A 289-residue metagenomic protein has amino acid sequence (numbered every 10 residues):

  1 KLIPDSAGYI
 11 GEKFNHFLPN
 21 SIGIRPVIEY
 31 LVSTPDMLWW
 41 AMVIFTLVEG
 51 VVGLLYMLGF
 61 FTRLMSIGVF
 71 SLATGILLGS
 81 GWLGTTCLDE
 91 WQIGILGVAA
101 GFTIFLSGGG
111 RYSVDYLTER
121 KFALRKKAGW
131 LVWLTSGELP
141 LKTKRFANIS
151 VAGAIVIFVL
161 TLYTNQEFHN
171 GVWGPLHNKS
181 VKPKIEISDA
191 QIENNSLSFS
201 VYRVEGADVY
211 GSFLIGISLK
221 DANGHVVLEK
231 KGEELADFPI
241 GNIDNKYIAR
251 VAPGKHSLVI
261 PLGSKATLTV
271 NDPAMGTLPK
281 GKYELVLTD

Functional and structural regions predicted by a protein language model:
K1-E29, P35-F45, F60-D289: Extended, low-polarity transmembrane helix blocks
V48-G50: Core segments of transmembrane alpha-helices that mediate helix-helix packing or line hydrophobic substrate/ligand
V52-F61: Transmembrane alpha-helix interface/packing and boundary motifs in multi-pass membrane proteins, characterized by
